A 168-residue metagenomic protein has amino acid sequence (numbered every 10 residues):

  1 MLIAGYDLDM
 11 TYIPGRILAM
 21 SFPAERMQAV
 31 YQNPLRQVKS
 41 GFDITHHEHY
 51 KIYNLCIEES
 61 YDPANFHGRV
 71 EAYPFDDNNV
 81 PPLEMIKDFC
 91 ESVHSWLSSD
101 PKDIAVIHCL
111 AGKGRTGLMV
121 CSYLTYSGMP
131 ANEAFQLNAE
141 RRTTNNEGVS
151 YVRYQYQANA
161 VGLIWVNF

Functional and structural regions predicted by a protein language model:
M1-A105, S127-Q136, Y156-N167: Cysteine-based protein phosphatase catalytic domain of the PTP/DSP
D77, T144-N145: A short glycine/serine-rich beta->alpha loop
K102-S122: A phosphate-binding catalytic loop at a beta-strand-loop-alpha-helix junction that coordinates phosphoryl groups
R115-S122, M129, A134, E147-G148 (+1 more regions): Long all-alpha helical scaffold domains
A139-T143: Conserved functional hotspot residues or short segments at active or partner-binding sites across diverse domains
T144, S150-V161: Ankyrin-repeat TPLH-centered helix-turn motif and closely related helix/turn capping elements of eukaryotic
